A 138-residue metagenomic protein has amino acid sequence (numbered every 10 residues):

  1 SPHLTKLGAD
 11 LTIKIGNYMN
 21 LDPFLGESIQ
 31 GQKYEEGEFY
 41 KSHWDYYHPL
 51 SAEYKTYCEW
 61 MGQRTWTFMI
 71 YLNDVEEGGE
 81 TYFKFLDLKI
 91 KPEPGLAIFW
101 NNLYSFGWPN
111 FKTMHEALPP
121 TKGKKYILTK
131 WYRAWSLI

Functional and structural regions predicted by a protein language model:
S1-F99, L103-I138: Fe(II)/2-oxoglutarate oxygenase catalytic core
